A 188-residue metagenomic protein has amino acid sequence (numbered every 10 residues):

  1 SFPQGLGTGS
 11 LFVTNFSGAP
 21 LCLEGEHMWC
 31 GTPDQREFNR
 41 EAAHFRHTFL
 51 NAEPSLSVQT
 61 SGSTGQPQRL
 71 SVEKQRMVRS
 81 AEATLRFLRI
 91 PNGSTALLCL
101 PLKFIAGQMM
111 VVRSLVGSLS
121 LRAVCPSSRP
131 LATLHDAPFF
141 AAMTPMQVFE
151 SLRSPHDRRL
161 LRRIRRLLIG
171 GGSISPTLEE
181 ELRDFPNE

Functional and structural regions predicted by a protein language model:
S1-E37, D136: Structural core segment of the AMP-binding/adenylate-forming
F2-F16, T84-L85, F104-G117: Hydrophobic alpha-helical segments in the ANL/AMP-binding
E41-V58, N92-G93: Conserved pre-ATP/AMP-binding loop-to-beta segment of ANL
P54-E82, R89: Conserved AMP-binding A3 loop
S55, G93, H135-P138, L161-I164: A general structural motif
E73-R79, T95-E150: AMP-binding/adenylate-forming
R86-P91, D157-L160: Glycine-rich helix-loop-beta junction characteristic of Rossmann-like nucleotide cofactor-binding loops
P155-E188: Gly/Ser/Thr-rich phosphate-binding loop
